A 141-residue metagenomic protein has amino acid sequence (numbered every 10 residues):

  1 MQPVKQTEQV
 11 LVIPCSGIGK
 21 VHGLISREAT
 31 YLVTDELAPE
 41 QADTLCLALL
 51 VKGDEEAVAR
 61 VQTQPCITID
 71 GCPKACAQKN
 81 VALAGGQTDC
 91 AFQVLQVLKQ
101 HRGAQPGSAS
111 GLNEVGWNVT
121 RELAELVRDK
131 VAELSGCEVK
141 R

Functional and structural regions predicted by a protein language model:
M1-C46, D54-C66, A75-R141: Iron-sulfur (Fe-S) cluster-binding modules
L49: Conserved acidic, small-residue-rich alpha-beta core segments centered on
C72: Short cysteine clusters
